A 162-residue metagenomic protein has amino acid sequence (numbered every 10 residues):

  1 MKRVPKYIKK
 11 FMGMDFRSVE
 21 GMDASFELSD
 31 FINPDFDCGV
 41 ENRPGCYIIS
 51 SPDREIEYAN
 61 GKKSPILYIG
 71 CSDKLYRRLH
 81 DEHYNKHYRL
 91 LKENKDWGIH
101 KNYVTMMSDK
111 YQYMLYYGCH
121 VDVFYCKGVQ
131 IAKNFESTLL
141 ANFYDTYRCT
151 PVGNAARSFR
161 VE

Functional and structural regions predicted by a protein language model:
M1-L67, C71-E162: Boundary/linker segments flanking structured domains
